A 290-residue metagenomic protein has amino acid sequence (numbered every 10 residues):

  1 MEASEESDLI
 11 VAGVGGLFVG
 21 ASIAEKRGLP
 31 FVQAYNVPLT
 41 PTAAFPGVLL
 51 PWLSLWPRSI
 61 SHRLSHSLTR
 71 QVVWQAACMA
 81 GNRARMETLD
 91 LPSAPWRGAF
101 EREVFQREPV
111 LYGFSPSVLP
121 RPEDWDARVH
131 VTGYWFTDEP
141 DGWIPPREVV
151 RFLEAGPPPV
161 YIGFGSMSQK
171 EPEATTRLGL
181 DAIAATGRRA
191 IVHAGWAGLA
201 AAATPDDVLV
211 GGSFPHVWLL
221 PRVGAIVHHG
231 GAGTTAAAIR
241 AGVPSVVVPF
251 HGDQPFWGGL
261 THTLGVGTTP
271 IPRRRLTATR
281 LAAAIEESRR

Functional and structural regions predicted by a protein language model:
M1-P159, S166-R188, A202-A203: Nucleotide-sugar-dependent glycosyltransferase catalytic domains
V11, Y161-G163, I191, I226-V227 (+1 more regions): Structural motif
V37, W196, H251: Residues in the short beta-alpha loop(s) of Rossmann-like NAD(P)-binding domains
H62-T88, S93, A99-E101, R107-F114 (+4 more regions): Nucleotide-activated sugar donor-binding and catalytic core shared by glycosyltransferases and related lipid-linked
G133, A194, G212: Short loop/edge segments at beta-strand edges and connector loops that shape dinucleotide/nucleotide cofactor-binding
F164-M167, G231: Glycine-rich beta-strand-to-loop/alpha-helix junction loops that act as flexible
P172, H193-D207: Short, structured helix-loop element that forms part of the nucleotide-activated donor/catalytic region
R188-A190, P215: Generic C-terminus detector
